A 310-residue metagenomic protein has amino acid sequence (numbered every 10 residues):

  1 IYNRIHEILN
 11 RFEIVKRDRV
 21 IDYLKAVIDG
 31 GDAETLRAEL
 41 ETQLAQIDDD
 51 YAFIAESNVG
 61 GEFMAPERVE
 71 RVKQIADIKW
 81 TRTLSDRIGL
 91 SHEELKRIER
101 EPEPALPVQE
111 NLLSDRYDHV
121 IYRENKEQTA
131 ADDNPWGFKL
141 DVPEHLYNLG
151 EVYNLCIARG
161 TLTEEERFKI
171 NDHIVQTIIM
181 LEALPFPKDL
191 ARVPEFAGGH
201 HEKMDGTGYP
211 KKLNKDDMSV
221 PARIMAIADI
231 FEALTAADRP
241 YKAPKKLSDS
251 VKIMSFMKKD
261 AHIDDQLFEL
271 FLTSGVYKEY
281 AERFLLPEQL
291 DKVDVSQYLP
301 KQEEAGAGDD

Functional and structural regions predicted by a protein language model:
I1-D310: Histidine- and acidic-residue-rich, metal-dependent catalytic cores
